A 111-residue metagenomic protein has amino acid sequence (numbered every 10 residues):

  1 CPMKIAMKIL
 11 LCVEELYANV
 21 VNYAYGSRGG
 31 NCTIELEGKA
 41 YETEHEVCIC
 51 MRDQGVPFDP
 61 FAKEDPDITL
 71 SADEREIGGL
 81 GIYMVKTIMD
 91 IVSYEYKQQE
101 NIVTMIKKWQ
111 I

Functional and structural regions predicted by a protein language model:
C1-E14, A18, E74-E76: Conserved short strand/loop->alpha-helix "switch" segment adjacent to the catalytic nucleotide/phosphoryl-transfer site
V21-I111: Conserved beta-strand-loop-beta-strand hairpin that lines the nucleotide-binding pocket of ATP/GTP-utilizing enzymes
